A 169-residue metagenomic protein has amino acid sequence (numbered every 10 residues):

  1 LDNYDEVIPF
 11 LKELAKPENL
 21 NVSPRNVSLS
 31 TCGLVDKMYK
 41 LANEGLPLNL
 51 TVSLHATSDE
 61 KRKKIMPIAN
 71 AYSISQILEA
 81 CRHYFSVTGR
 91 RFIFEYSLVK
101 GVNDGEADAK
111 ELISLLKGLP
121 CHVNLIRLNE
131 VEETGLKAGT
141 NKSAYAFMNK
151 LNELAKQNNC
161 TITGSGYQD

Functional and structural regions predicted by a protein language model:
L1-L48, S58-E60: Conserved Radical SAM active-site core
D2, Y72, D104-A107: Residue-level signal for the nucleotide or nucleotide-sugar donor/cofactor binding architecture
I8, K12-A15, A42, L78 (+3 more regions): A structural alpha-helix within SAM-dependent methyltransferase catalytic domains
H55-K61, F92: Short, basic/glycine-rich phosphate-binding loops at helix/coil junctions that contact nucleotide phosphates
K64-N70, L136-T140: Short glycine-enriched, charge-decorated loop/helix-capping segments at active-site entrances that position
I68-Y84: Glycine-rich S-adenosyl-L-methionine
R82-R91, Y96-D169: Auxiliary Fe-S-binding modules of radical SAM enzymes
